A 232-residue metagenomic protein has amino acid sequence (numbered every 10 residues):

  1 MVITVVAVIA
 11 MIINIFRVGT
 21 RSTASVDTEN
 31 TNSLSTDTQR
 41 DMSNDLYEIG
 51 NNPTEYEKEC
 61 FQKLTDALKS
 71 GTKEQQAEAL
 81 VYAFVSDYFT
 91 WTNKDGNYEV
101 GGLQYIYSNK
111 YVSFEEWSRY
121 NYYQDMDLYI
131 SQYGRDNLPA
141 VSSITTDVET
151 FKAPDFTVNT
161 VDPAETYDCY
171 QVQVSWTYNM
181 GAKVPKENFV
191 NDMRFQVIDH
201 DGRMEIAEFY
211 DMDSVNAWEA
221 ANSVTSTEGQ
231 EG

Functional and structural regions predicted by a protein language model:
V2-I15: Hydrophobic membrane-insertion alpha-helices, especially the h-region of bacterial N-terminal signal peptides
I13-F16, Y88, M204: Broad hydrophobic/π-residue packing in well-ordered secondary structure
N14-Q75, S226-G232: N-terminal, intrinsically disordered, polar/charged segments of Gram-positive cell-envelope systems that serve as
D45-L138: Core segments of small alpha/beta cavity-forming domains
E116-R119, T146, Q230-E231: Extended interaction regions within the primary functional domain
I130-N159: A short, amphipathic edge element
E149-Q230: Exposed beta-sheet edge and beta->alpha loop/turn motif
